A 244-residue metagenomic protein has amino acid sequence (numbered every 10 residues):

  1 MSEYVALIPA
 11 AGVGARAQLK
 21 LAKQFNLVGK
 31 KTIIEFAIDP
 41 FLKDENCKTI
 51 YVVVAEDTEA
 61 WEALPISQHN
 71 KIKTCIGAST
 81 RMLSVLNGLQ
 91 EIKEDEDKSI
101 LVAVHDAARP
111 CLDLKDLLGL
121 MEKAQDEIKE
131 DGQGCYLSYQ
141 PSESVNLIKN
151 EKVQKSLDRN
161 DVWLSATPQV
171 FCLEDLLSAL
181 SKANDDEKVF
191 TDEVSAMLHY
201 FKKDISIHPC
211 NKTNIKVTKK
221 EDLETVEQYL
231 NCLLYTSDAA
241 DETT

Functional and structural regions predicted by a protein language model:
S2-T58: N-terminal glycine-rich phosphate-binding loop and ensuing alpha1 helix
I8, I34, G88, D106 (+3 more regions): Residue-level signal for inorganic ion chemistry
I34-S99, D186: Conserved N-terminal catalytic core of the sugar/cofactor nucleotidyltransferase
R81, A107-C111: Acidic metal-phosphate-binding loop of nucleotide-sugar-dependent transferases
S99-A108: Short beta-strand-to-loop acidic/aromatic patch adjacent to the donor-nucleotide binding site
L112-P209: Conserved core of the sugar-phosphate nucleotidyltransferase
D204-I215, K220-D222, V226-Y229: Alpha-helical transmembrane bundles and membrane-interface segments of multipass inner-membrane proteins
Y235-T244: Single conserved hydrophobic/aromatic residue that forms the stacking wall/gate of nucleotide- or nucleobase-binding
